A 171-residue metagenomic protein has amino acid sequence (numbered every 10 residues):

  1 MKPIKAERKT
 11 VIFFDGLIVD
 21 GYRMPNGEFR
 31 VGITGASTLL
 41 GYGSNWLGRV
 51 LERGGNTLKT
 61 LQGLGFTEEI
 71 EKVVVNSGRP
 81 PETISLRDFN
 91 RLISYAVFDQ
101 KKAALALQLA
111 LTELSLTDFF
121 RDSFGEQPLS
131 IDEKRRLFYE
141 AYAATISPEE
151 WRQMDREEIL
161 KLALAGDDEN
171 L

Functional and structural regions predicted by a protein language model:
M1-G48, E52-L171: Positively charged, aromatic-accented nucleic-acid-binding surfaces
